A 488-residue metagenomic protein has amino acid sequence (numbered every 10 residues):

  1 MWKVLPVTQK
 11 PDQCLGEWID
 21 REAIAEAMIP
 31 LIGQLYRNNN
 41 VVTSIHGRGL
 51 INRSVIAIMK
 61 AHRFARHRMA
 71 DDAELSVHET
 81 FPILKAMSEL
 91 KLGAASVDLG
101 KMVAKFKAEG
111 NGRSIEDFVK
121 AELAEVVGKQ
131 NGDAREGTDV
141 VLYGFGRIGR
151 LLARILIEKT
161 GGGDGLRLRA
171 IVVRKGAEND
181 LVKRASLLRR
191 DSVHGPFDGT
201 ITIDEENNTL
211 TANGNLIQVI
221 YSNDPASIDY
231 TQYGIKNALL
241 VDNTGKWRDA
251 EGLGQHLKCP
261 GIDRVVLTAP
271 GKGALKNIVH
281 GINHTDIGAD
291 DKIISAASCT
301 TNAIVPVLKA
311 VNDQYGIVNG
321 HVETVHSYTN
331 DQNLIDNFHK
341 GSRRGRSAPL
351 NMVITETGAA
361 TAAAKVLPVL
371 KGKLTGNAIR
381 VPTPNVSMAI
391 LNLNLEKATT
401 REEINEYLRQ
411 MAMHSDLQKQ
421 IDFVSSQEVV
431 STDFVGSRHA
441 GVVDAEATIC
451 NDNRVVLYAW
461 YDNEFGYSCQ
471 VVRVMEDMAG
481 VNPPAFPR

Functional and structural regions predicted by a protein language model:
W2-A61, Q314-G316, G320-V443, A447-N453: C-terminal substrate-binding/catalytic lobe of Rossmann-fold NAD(P)-dependent dehydrogenases
W2-N333, G341, R473-V474, V481-A485: N-terminal Rossmann-like NAD(P) cofactor-binding subdomain of oxidoreductases, focused on the glycine-rich
V173, L393-K397, A459-Y461: Short beta-strand-to-loop capping motifs
D291-S295, R454-A459: Short pre-catalytic strand/loop immediately N-terminal to key active-site residues, enriched for Gly-Thr
N302, A398-T399, F465-G466: A generic structural signal for alpha-helix starts
R380-P384, W460-Y467: Glycine-rich phosphate/pyrophosphate-binding beta-alpha loops
V455-Y461, Q470-R488: Generic C-terminus detector
